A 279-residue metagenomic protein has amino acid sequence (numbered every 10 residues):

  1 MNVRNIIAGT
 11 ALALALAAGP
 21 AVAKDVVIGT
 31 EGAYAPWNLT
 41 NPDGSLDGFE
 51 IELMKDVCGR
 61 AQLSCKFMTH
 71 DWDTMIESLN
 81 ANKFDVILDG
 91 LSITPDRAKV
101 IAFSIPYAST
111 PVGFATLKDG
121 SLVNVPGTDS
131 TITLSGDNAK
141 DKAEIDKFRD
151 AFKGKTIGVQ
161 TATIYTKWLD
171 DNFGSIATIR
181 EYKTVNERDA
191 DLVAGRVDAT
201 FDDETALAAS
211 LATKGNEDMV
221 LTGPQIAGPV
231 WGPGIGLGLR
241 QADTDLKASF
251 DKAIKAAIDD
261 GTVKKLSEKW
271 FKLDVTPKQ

Functional and structural regions predicted by a protein language model:
G19-A23: Sec/Tat signal peptide C-region and signal peptidase I cleavage site
K24-I93, K99, D260, L273: Extracytoplasmic small-molecule ligand-binding "clamshell" domains of the periplasmic binding protein/Venus flytrap
G32, S109-G113, E204, L211-D251 (+1 more regions): Periplasmic-binding protein-like
T40, M54-Q62, N124-K155, Q160-K183 (+1 more regions): Ligand-binding cleft/hinge of the Venus flytrap
I51, K66-E77, K142-I145, I179-A194 (+1 more regions): Short helix-initiation/N-cap motifs at beta->coil->alpha
E52-A61, K118-A139, A143, T156 (+1 more regions): Extended ligand-binding regions for polar small-molecule ligands
G59, S64-R149, D218-V230: Acidic, polar ligand-binding/catalytic clefts
Q62-S64, A81-D89, K155, G174 (+2 more regions): Alpha-to-beta junction loops
